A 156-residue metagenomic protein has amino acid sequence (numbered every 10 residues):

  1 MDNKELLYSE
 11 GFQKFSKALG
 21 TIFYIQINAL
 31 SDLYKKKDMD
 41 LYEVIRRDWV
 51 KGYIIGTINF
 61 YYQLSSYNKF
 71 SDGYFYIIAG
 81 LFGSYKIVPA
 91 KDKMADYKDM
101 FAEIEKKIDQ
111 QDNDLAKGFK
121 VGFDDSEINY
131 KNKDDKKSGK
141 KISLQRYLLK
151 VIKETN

Functional and structural regions predicted by a protein language model:
D2-D40: Short terminal alpha-helical segments
G11-I27, I54, K140, L144 (+2 more regions): Hydrophobic face of amphipathic alpha-helices
F12, Y42, R46-I54, Y97 (+3 more regions): Short runs of predominantly hydrophobic/aromatic residues within well-ordered alpha helices that form helix-helix
G20, K35, I54-Y62, A79-K86 (+1 more regions): Alpha-helical repeat scaffolds in large eukaryotic proteins
I25-Y67: N-terminal interaction modules that seed assembly of large macromolecular complexes
I58-G73, I87-K91: Short, solvent-exposed secondary-structure capping/transition elements
N68-F82, I142-S143: Amphipathic alpha-helical scaffolding segments
K93-N156: Low-complexity intrinsically disordered segments
